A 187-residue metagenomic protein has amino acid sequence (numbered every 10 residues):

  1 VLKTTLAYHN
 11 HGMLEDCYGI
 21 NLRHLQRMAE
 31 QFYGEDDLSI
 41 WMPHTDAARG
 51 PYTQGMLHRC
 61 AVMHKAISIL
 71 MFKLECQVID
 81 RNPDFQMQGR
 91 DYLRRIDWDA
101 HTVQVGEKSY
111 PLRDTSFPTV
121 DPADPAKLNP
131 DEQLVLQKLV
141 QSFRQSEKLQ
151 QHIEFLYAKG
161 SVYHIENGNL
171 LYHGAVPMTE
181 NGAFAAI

Functional and structural regions predicted by a protein language model:
V1-I187: Feature recognizes metal-dependent phosphohydrolase scaffolds
